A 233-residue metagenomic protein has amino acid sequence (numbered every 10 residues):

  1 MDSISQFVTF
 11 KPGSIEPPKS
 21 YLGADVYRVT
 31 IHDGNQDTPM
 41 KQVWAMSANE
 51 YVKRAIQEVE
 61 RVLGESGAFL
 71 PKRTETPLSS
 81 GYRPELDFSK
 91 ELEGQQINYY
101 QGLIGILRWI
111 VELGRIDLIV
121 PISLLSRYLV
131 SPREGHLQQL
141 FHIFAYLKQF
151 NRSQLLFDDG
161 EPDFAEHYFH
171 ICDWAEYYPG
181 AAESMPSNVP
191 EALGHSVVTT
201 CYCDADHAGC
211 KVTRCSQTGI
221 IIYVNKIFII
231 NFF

Functional and structural regions predicted by a protein language model:
M1-F233: Long, low-complexity, charge-biased intrinsically disordered regions
